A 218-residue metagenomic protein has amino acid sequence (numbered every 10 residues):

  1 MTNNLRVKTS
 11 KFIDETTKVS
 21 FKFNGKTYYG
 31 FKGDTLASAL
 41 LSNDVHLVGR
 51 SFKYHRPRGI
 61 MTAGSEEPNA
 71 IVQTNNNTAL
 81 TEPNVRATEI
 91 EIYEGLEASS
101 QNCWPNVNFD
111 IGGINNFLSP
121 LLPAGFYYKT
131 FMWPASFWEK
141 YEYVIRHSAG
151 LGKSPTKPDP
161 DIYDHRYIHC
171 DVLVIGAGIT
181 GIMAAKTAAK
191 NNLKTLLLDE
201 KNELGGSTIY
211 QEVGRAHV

Functional and structural regions predicted by a protein language model:
M1-L151, D159, I168: Signature of N-terminal electron-transfer/Fe-S-associated modules in redox systems
F31-G33, A177, E203-G205: Cysteine-centered iron-sulfur cluster-binding motifs in ferredoxin-type domains/subunits of redox enzymes
N43, S148, N191, Q211-G214: Change "in soluble alpha/beta enzymes" to "in soluble alpha/beta proteins
T62-S65, Y210-G214: Short low-complexity, flexible loop/linker segments enriched in glycine and/or proline with clustered acidic
R166-L197: N-terminal Rossmann-like FAD-binding beta1-loop-alpha1 element of flavoenzymes
K190-Y210: Glycine-rich FAD pyrophosphate-binding loop
A216-V218: Conserved small/polar residues in nucleotide/adenosyl-binding loops
